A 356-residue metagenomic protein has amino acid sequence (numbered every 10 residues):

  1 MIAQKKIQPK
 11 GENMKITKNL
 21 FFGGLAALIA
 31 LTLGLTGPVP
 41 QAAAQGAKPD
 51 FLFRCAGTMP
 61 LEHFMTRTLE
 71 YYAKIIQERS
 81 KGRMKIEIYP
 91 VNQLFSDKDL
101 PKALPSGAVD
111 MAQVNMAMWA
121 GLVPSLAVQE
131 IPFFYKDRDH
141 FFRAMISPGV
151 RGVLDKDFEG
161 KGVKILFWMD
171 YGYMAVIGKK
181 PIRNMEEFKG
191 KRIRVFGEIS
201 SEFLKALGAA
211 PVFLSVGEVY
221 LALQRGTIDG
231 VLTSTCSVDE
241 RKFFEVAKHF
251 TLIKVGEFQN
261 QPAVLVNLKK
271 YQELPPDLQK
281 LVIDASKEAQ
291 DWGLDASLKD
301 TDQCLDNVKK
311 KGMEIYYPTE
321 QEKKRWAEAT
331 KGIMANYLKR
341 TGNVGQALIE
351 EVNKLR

Functional and structural regions predicted by a protein language model:
M1-L52: Short, low-complexity disordered leader/linker segments with a strong preference for bacterial N-terminal type II
K10-G11, F22, A43-F141, G149-R356: N-terminal secretory/targeting leader peptides
